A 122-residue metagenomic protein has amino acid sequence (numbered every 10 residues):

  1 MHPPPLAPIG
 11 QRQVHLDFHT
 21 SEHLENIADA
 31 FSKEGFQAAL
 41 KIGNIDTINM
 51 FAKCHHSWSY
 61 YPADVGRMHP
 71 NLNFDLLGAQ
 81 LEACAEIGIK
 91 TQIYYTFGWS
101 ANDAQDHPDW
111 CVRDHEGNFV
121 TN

Functional and structural regions predicted by a protein language model:
P3-S21: An acidic-aromatic substrate-binding cleft motif
P5-G10, K41-G43, A85-E86: Extracellular/periplasmic catalytic domains that process cell-envelope and extracellular macromolecules
G10-L16, I48-M50, T91-Y95: Hydrophobic faces of well-ordered beta-strands that scaffold small-molecule active sites in alpha/beta enzyme cores
H15-F31, S59-D75, E116-N122: The substrate-binding groove and active-site-proximal loops of carbohydrate-active enzymes, especially glycoside
D17-S21, K53-H55, T96-S100: Active-site beta-loop-alpha junctions enriched in small/polar residues
F31-H56: Catalytic domains of carbohydrate-active enzymes, especially glycoside hydrolases
F36, C54-T96: Aromatic-lined substrate-binding rim segments of carbohydrate-active enzymes
I93, F97-N122: Active-site-adjacent "subsite" loops/lids of carbohydrate-active enzymes
